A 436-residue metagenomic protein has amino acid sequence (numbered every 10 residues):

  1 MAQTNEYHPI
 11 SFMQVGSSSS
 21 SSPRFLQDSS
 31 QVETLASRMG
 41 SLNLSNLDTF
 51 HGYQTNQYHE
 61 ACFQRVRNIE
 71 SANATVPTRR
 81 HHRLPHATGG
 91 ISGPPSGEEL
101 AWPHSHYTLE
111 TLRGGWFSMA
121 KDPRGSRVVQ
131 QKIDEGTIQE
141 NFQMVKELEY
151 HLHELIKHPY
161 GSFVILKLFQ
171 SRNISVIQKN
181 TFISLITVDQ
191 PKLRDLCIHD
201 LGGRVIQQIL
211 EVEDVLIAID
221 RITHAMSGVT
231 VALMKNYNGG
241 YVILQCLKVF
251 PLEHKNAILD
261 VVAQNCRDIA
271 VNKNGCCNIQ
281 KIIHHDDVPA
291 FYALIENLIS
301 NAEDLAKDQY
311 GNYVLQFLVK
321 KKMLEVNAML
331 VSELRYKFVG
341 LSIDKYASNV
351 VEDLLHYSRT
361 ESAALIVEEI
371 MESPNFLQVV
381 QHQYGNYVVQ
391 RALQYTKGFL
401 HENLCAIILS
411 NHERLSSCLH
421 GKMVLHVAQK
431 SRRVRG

Functional and structural regions predicted by a protein language model:
M1-G436: Eukaryotic gene-expression regulator signature that favors modular helical reader/repeat domains and their
